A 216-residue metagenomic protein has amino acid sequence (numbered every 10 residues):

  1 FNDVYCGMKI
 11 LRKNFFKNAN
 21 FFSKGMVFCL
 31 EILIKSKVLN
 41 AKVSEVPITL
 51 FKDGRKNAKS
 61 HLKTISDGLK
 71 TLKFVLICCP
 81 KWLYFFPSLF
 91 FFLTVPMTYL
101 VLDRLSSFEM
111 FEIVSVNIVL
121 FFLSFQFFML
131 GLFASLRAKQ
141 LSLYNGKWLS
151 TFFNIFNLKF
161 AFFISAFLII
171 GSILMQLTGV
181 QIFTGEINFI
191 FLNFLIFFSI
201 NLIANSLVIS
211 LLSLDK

Functional and structural regions predicted by a protein language model:
F1-L100, L105-F111: Conserved catalytic loops of nucleotide-sugar-dependent glycosyltransferases that act on lipid-linked
Y84-K216: Membrane-embedded multi-pass helical conduit in multi-pass membrane proteins, especially envelope-biosynthetic
